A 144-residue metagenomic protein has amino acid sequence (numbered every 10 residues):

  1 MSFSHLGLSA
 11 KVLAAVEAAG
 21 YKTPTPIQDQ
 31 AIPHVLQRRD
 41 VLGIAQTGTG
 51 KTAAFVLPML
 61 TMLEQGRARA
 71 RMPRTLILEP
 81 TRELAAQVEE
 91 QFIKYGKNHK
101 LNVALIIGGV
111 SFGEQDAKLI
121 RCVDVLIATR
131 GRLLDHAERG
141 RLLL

Functional and structural regions predicted by a protein language model:
M1-A45, T61: Conserved pre-motif I regulatory segment
H5, A10-Y21, A68-R141: Conserved nucleic-acid-binding Ia/Ib motif block in the N-terminal RecA-like helicase ATPase lobe
P26, A54, I127: Short aromatic/basic micro-patch
D29-V41, T52-R69, L78, A86 (+2 more regions): Walker A/P-loop NTP-binding motif
H34, R39, I44-Q46, A104-L105 (+2 more regions): Short glycine- and Lys/Arg-enriched binding-loop motifs that mark or flank ligand-binding interfaces
G48-G50: Conserved glycine(s) of the Walker
L144: Conserved AAA+/SF3 P-loop NTPase catalytic/coupling segment centered on the Walker-B
